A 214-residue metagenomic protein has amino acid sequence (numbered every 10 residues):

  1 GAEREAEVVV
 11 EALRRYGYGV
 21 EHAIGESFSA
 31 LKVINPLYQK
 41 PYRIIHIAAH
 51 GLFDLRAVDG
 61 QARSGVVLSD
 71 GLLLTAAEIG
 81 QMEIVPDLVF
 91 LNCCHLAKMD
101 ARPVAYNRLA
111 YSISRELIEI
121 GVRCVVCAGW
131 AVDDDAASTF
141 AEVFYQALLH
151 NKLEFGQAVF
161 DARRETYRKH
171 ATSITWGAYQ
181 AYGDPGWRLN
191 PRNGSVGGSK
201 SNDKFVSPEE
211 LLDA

Functional and structural regions predicted by a protein language model:
G1-Q61, L91, V104, A110-S112 (+1 more regions): A domain-level signal for caspase-like cysteine endopeptidase catalytic cores and their zymogen-processing architecture
V9, I45, L117, A158 (+1 more regions): Hydrophobic, well-ordered secondary-structure elements that form the walls of internal hydrophobic environments
N35, Q61-V85, V132-D135, T139-A214: Caspase-like cysteine protease fold
L52-R123, F140, F144, A181: Cysteine protease catalytic core and zymogen-processing segment of caspase-like enzymes
R123-D135: Short acidic/histidine-rich active-site segments
